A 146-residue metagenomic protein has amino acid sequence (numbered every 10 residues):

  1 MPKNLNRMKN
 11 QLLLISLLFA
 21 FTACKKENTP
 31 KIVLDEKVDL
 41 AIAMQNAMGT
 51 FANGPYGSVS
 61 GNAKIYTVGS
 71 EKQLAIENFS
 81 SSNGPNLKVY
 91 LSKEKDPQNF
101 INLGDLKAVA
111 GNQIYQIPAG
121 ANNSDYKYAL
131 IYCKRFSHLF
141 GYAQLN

Functional and structural regions predicted by a protein language model:
M1-M8: N-terminal secretory signal peptides that target proteins for export/translocation
K9-I15: Sec-dependent signal peptide recognition, specifically the positively charged N-region followed immediately by
A20-A23: C-terminal motif of bacterial Sec signal peptides marking the signal peptidase cleavage site
E27-G69, G104: Transition segment at domain starts
A75-I76, N112-G120: Exposed aromatic-hydrophobic patches
K88-Y90: Beta-strand signatures of extracellular beta-sandwich domains
D96-G104: Surface-exposed loop/edge segments in extracytoplasmic proteins
A119-G141: Short, exposed beta-strand-loop hairpins at the edges of beta-sheets in extracellular/periplasmic proteins
